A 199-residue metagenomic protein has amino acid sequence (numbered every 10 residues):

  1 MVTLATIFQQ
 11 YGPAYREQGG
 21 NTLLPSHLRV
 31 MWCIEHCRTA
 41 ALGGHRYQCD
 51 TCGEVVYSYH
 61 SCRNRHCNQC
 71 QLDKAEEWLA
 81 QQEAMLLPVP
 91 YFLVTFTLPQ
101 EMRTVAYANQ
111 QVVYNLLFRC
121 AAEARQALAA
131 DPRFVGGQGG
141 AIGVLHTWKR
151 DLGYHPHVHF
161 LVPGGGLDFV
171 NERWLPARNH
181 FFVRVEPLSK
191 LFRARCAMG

Functional and structural regions predicted by a protein language model:
M1-G199: Beta->alpha loop/short-helix hinge microenvironment recognizer with preference for catalytic Tyr/His contexts
